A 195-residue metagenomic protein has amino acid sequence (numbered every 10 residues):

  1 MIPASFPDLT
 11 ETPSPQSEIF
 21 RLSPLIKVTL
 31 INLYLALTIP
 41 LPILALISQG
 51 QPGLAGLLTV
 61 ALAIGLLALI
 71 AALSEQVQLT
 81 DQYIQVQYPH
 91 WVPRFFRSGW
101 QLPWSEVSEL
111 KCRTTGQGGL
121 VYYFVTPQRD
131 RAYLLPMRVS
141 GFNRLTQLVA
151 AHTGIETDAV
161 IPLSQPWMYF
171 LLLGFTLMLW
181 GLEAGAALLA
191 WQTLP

Functional and structural regions predicted by a protein language model:
M1-Q49, D130-R131, R144-L148, I155-E183 (+2 more regions): N-terminal membrane-targeting/pre-transmembrane regions
T10-E11, Q76-Q78, F124-T126: Short, exposed beta-strand/loop patches in secreted or surface proteins that constitute
G50-L58: Short, aromatic-rich membrane-interface segments at the entry and exit of alpha-helical transmembrane domains
T59-I64, R131, L135: Alpha-helical transmembrane segments
L62-P103: Conserved beta-hairpin
Q82, P89, C112-T115, M137-R138: Surface loops and adjacent helix of pleckstrin homology
R94-Q128: Acidic, Ser/Thr-rich low-complexity segments on the non-lumenal side of membrane proteins
G119-L148: Canonical phosphoinositide-binding patch of PH/PH-like domains
